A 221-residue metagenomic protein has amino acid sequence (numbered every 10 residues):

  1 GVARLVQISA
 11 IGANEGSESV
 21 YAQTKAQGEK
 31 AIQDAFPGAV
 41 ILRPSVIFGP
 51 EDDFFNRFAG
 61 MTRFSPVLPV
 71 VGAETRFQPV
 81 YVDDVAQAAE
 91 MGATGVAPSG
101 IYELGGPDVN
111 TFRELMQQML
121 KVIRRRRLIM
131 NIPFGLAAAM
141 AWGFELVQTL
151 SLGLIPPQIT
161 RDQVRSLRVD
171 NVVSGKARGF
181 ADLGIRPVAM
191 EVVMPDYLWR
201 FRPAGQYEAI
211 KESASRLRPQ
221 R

Functional and structural regions predicted by a protein language model:
G1-A35, A39-S45: Conserved Rossmann-fold NAD(P)-dependent oxidoreductase catalytic core, especially the SDR/UDP-sugar
A13, I47-G49, V85: Conserved sequence/active-site signature of Rossmann-fold short-chain dehydrogenase/reductase
S17-V20, V40-M61, R76, N110-T111: Flexible, glycine-rich beta-alpha linker
Q23, D53-F54, G72-T94, G100-E103 (+1 more regions): Substrate-positioning beta->alpha
A59-G72: A short C-terminal helix-loop "cap" of Rossmann-like NAD(P)-dependent dehydrogenase/epimerase domains
R76-D83, Y102-V122, N131-W142, R186-V188: Substrate-binding strand-loop-helix patch in Rossmann-like NAD(P)-dependent oxidoreductase/epimerase domains
G92-G106, R125-M130, L154-P157, R178 (+1 more regions): Core catalytic loop region at the nicotinamide-binding pocket of NAD(P)H-dependent oxidoreductases
G135-R221: A hydrophobic C-terminal alpha-helical subdomain
